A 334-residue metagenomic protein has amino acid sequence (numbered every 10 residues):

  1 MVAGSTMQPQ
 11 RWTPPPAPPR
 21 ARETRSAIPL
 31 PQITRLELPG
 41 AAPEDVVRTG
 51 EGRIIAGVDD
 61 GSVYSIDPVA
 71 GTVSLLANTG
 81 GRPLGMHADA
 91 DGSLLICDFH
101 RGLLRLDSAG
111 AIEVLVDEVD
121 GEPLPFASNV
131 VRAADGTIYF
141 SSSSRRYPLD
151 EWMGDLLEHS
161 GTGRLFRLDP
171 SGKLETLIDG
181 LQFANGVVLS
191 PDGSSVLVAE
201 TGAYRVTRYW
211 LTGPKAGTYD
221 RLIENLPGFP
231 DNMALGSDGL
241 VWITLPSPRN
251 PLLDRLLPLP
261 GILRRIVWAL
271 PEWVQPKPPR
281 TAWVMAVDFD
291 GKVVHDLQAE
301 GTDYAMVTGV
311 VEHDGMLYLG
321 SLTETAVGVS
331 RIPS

Functional and structural regions predicted by a protein language model:
M1-S334: Sequence-structural signature of mature extracellular/luminal beta-sheet repeat domains, prominently beta-propellers
